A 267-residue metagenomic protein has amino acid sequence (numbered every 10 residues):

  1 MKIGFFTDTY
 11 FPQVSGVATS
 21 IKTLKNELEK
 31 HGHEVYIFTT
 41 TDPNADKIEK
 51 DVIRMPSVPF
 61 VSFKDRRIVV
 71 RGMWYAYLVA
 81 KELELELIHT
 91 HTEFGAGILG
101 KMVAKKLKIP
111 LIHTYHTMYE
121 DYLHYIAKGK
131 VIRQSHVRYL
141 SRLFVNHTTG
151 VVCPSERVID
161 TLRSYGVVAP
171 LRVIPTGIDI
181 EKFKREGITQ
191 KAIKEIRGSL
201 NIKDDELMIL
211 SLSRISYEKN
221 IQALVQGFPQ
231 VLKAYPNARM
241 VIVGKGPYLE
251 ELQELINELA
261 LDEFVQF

Functional and structural regions predicted by a protein language model:
M1-R54, K81: N-terminal subdomain of nucleotide-sugar transferases
I3, L87, A104-L123, V145 (+1 more regions): Active-site proximal beta-strand in glycosyltransferases
I21, L28, I209, L224-G227 (+1 more regions): A structural motif in glycosyltransferase catalytic domains
T39, I53-P56, Q134, R138-A192: Donor nucleotide-sugar binding/catalytic pocket of nucleotide-sugar-dependent glycosyltransferases
V61-L87, A96-M102, K106, Y139: An amphipathic, basic-hydrophobic alpha-helix
P110-I112, D121-L143, A192: Nucleotide-sugar donor phosphate/pyrophosphate-binding loop at the beta->alpha transition of glycosyltransferases
K203-K219, V225-F228: Conserved donor-binding/catalytic core segment of Leloir-type glycosyltransferases
V241-G244, E250-F267: Nucleotide-activated donor-binding/catalytic signature segment of Leloir-type glycosyltransferases, i.e., the conserved
